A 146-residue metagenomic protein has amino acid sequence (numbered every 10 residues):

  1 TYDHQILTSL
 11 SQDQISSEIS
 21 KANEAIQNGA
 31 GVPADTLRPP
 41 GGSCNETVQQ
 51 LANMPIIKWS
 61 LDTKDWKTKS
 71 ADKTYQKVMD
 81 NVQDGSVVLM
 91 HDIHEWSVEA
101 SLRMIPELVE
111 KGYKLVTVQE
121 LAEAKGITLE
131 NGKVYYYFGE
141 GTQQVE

Functional and structural regions predicted by a protein language model:
T1-M90: Metal-dependent polysaccharide deacetylase catalytic core of the NodB/CE4 family, i.e., the active-site-bearing domain
S86-D92, W96, A100: Catalytic cysteine-centered active loop of the rhodanese-like fold, especially the PTP/DSP P-loop
W96-E146: C-terminal domain-boundary segment and adjacent tail
